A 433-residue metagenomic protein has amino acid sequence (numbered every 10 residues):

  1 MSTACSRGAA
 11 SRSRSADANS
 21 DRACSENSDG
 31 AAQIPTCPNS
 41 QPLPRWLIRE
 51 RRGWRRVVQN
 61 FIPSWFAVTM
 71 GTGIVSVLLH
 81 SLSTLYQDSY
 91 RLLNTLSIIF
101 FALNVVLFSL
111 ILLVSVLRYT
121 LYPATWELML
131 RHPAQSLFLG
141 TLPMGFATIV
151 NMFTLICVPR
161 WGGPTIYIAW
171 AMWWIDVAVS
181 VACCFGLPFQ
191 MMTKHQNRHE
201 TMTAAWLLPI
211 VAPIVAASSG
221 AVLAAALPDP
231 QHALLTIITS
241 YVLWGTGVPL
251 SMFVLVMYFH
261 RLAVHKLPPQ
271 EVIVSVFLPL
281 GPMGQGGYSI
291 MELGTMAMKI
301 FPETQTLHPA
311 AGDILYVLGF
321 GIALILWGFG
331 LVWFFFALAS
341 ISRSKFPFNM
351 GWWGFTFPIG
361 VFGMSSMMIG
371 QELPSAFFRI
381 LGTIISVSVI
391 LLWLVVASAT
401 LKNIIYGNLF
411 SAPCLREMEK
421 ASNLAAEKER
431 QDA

Functional and structural regions predicted by a protein language model:
M1-E50, L415-A433: Intrinsically disordered, low-complexity terminal tails of fungal membrane proteins
A32-R51, I74-Y86, L117-P123, C157 (+3 more regions): Membrane-proximal N-terminal segments immediately preceding the first transmembrane helix
L47-S81, S97, F101, A124-N151 (+10 more regions): Juxtamembrane helix-loop boundaries in multi-pass membrane proteins
T148-C157, C183-T193, P213-P230, L250-K266 (+4 more regions): C-terminal ends of transmembrane alpha-helices and the immediately adjacent extracellular/lumenal or cytosolic loop
T154-C184: A generic, well-ordered mixed alpha/beta core segment in the N-terminal half of proteins
A224, S240, G247, V254-S344 (+1 more regions): Membrane-interfacial loop- and helix-cap regions that link adjacent transmembrane helices in polytopic membrane proteins
L227-A233, K299-P309, S344-P347, I369-I385: Extracellular/periplasmic helix-loop-helix junctions in multi-pass membrane proteins
G363-I405: A generic transmembrane alpha-helix motif of multi-pass inner-membrane proteins
